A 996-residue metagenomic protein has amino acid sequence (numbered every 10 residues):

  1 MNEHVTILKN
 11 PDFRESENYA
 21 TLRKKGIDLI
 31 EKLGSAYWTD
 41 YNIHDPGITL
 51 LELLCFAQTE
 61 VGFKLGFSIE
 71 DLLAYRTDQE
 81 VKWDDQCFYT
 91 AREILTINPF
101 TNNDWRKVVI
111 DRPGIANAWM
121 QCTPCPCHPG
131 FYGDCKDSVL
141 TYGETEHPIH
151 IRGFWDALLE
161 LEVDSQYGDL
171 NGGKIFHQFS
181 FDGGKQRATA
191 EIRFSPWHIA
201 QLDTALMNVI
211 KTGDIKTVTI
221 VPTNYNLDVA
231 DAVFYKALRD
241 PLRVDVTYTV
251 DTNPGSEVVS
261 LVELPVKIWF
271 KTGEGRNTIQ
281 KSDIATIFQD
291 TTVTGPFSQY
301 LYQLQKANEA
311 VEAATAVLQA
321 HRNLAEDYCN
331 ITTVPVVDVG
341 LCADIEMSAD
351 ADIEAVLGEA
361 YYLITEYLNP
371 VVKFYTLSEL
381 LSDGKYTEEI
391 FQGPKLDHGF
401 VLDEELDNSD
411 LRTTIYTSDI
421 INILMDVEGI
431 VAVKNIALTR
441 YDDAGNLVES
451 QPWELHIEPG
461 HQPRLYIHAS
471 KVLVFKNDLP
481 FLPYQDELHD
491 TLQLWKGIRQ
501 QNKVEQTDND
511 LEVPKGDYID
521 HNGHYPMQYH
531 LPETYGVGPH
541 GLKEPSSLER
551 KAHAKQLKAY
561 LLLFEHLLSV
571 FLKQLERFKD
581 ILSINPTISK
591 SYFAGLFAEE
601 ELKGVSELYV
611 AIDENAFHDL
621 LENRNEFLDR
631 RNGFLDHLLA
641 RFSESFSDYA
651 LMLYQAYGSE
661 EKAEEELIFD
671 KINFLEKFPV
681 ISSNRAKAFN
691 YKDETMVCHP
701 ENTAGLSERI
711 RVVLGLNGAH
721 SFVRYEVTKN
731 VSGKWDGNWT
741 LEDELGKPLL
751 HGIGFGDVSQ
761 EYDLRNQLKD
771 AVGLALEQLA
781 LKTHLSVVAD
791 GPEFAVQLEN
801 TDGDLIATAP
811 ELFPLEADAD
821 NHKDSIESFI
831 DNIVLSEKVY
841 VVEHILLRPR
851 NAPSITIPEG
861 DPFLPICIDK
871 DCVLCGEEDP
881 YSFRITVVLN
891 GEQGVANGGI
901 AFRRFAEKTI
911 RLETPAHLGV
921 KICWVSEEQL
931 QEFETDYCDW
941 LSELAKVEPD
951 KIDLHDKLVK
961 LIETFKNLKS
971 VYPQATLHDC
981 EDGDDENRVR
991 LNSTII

Functional and structural regions predicted by a protein language model:
M1, E761, R765, C938 (+3 more regions): Hydrophobic/aromatic interaction determinants used to assemble and anchor large protein complexes
M1-T59, T101, W105-L396, L465-E726 (+3 more regions): Carbohydrate-recognition loop of C-type lectin domains
S68-E93, D290-P296, E388-N408, R884-G891: A short, surface-exposed helix-loop junction/capping segment
D78-I94, N98-P126, G130-F131, I430 (+2 more regions): Secondary-structure-rich domain cores
D85, Y89-W105, I110-D111, Y367-L438 (+2 more regions): Structured, hydrophobic secondary-structure cores that serve as assembly/anchoring elements
S732-H751, S786-A807: Short aromatic-glycine-(Arg/Gly/Cys) micro-motifs in beta-strand/loop hairpins
L745-N766, D804-D820: A short, exposed loop/beta-hairpin motif centered on an aromatic-Gly-Thr core
V772-V787, D824-D831: Short arginine-rich
